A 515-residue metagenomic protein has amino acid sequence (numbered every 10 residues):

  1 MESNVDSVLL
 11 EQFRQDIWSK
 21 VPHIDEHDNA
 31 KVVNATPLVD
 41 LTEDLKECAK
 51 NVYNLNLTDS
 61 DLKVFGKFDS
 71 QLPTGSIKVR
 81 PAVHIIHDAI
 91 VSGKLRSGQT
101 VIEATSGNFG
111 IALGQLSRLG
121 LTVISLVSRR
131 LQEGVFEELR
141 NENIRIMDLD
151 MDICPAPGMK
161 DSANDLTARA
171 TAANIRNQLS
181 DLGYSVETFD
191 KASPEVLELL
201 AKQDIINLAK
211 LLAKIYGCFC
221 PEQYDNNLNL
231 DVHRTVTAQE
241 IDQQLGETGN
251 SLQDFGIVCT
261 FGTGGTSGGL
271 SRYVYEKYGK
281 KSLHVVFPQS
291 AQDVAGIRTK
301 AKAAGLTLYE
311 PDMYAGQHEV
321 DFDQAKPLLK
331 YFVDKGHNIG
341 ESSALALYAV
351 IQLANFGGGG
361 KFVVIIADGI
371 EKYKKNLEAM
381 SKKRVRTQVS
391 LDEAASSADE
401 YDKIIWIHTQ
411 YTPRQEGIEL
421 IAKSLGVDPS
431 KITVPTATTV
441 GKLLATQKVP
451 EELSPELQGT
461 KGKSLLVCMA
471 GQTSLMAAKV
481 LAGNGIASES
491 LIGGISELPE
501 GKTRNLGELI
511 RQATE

Functional and structural regions predicted by a protein language model:
M1-D402, Q410-E416, P435-S454, K461-K463 (+2 more regions): PLP-dependent amino-acid enzyme catalytic core
L306, P499-E515: Active-site neighborhoods of enzymes that stabilize oxyanions during catalysis
I418-G426, N484: Substrate-recognition/cap helix-loop segment adjacent to the acidic, metal-dependent catalytic center of Asp-based
V467-C468: Short, surface-exposed ligand- or partner-binding patches at beta-edge/loop junctions that are enriched in aromatics
G493-E497: Histidine-bearing beta->alpha loop at or near hydrolase active sites
